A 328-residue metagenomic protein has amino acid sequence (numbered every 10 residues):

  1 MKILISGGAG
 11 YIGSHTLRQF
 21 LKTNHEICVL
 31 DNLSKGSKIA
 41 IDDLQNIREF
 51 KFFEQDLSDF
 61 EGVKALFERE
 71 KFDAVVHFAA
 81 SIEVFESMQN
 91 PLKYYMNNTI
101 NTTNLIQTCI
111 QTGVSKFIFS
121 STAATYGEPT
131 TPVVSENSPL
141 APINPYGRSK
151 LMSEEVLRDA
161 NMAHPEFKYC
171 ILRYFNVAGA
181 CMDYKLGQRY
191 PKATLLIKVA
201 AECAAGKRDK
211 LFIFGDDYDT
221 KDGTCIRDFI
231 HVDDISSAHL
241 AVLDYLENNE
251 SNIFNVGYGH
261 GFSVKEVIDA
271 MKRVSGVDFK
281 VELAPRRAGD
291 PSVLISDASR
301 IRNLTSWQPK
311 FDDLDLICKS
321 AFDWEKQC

Functional and structural regions predicted by a protein language model:
M1-A180: N-terminal Rossmann-like NAD(P)+-binding domain of SDR-like oxidoreductases, especially those catalyzing
G8, G36-I39, Q55, A79 (+10 more regions): Glycine-centered small-residue hotspots that permit tight backbone geometry or close packing
K38, F175-L196, G206-R227: Short, flexible, glycine-rich and Lys/Arg-enriched loop motifs at helix boundaries that contact anionic partners
D59, R189-A193, H260, K310: Residue-level signature of the cytosolic catalytic core of signaling kinases
Y95, I143-L151, L186, Y190-K198 (+1 more regions): Short-chain dehydrogenase/reductase
V199, A205-C328: C-terminal substrate-binding subdomain of Rossmann-fold SDR/epimerase-dehydratase oxidoreductases
